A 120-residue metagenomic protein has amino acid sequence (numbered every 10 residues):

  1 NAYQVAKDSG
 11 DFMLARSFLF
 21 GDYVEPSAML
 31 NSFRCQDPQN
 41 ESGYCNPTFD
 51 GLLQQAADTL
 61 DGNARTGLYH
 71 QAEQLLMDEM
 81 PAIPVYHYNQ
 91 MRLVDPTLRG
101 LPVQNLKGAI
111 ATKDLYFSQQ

Functional and structural regions predicted by a protein language model:
N1-A2: Short acidic loop-to-helix transition motifs that present clustered carboxylates
V5-Q120: Detector for C-terminal structural segments
